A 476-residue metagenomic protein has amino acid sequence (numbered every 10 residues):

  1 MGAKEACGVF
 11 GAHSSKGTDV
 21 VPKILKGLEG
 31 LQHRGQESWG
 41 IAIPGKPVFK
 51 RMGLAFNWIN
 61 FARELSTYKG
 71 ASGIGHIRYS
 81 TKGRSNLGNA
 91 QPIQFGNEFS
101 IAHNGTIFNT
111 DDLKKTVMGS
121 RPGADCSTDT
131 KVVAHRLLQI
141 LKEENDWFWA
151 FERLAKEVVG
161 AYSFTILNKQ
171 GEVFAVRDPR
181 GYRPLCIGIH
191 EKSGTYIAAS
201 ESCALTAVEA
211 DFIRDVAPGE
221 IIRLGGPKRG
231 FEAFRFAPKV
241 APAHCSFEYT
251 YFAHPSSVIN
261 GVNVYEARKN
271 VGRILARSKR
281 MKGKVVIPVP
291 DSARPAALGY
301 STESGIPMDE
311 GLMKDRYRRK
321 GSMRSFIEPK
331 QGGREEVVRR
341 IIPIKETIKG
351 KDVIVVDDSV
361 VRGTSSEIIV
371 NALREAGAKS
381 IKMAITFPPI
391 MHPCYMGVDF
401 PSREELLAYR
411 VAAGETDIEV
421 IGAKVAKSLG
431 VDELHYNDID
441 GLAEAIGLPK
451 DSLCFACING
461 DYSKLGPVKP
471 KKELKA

Functional and structural regions predicted by a protein language model:
M1-P218, R223-K284, V289, K349 (+1 more regions): Conserved short alpha-helical segments that host acidic/polar catalytic motifs at enzyme active sites
T81-K82, N109, V173, Y182-R183 (+7 more regions): Flexible loop/turn segments at secondary-structure boundaries
C126, K131-A134, M308-M323, K427-I446: A conserved beta-strand->alpha-helix junction
E143, R280-K284, T302-D309, K345-K349 (+1 more regions): Secondary-structure transition/capping motifs at alpha-helix termini and the adjoining loop/turn into the next element
A155, Q170-E172, R177, E209-D215 (+1 more regions): PRPP-dependent phosphoribosyltransferase catalytic core
A204, D211, G219-E220, I274-K279 (+3 more regions): Phosphate/diphosphate-binding loops
S256-S257, K282-E310: Hydrophobic alpha-helical segments characteristic of transmembrane helices in integral membrane transporters
G305-V353, G363-E367, M391-S402: Short, glycine/charge-rich flexible loops or terminal/linker lids adjacent to PRPP-binding catalytic cores
